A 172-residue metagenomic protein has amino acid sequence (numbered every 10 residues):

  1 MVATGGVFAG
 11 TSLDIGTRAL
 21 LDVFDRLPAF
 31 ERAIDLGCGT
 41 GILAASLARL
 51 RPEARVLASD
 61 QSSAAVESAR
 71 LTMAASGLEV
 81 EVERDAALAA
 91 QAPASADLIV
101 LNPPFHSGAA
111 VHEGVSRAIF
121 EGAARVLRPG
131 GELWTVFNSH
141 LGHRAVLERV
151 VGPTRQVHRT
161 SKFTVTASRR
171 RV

Functional and structural regions predicted by a protein language model:
M1-T11: Non-catalytic substrate-recognition/targeting regions of SAM-dependent transferases
D14-L101: Conserved SAM/SAH cofactor-binding pocket of Class I
D60-A64, V115, N138-S139: Short beta->alpha hinge that forms the Motif I/post-I loop of the SAM-binding pocket
L98-A110: A short SAM/SAH-binding and catalytic strip from SAM-dependent methyltransferases
R117-P129: A short glycine-rich, Lys/Arg-flanked "PGG" loop and its adjoining helix->strand segment in the class I
G130-V136: Conserved beta-strand signature within the Rossmann-like core of class I S-adenosyl-L-methionine
N138-V151: Conserved class I S-adenosyl-L-methionine
G152, R159-V172: Core SAM-dependent methyltransferase catalytic element
